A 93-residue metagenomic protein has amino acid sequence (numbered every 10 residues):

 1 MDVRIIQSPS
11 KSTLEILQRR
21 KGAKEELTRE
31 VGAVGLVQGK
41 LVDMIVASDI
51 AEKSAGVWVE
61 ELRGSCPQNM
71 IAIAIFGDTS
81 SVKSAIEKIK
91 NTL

Functional and structural regions predicted by a protein language model:
M1-N69, F76-L93: Long, contiguous binding/interaction regions
